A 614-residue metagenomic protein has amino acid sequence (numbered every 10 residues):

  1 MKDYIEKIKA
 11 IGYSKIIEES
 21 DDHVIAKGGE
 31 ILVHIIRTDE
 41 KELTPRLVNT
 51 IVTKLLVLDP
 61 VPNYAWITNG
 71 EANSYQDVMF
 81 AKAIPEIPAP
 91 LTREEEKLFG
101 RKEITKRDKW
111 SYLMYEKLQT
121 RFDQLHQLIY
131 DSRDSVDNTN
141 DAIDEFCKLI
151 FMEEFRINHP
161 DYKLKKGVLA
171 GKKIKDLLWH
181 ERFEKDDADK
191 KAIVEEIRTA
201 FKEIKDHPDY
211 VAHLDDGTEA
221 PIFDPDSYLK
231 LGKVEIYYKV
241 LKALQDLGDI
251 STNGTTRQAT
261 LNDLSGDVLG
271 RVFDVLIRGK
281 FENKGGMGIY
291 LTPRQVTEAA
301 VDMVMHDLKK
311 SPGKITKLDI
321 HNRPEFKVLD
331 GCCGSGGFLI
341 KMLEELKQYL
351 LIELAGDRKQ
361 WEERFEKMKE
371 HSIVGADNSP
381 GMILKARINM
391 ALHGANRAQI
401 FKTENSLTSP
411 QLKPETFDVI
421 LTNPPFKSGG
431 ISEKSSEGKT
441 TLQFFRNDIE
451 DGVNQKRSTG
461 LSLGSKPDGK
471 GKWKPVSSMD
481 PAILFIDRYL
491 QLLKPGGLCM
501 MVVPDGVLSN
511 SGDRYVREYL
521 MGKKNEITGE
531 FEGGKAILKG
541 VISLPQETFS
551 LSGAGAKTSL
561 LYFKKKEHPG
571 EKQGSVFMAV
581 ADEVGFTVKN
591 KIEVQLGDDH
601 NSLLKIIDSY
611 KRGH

Functional and structural regions predicted by a protein language model:
M1-S20, K27, R488, K524: Acidic-basic catalytic patches of nuclease active cores, encompassing PD-(D/E)XK and other metal-cofactor nuclease
D22-H34, K82: Active-site beta-strand-loop-beta-strand hairpin of nuclease catalytic cores that positions key catalytic residues
K41-E86: Nucleic-acid nuclease catalytic cores
P45, P414, D418-H614: A conserved structural/catalytic subdomain of Rossmann-like adenosyl-cofactor enzymes
G70-D108: Domain-level recognition of nuclease-like catalytic cores that cleave nucleotide substrates
L98-L164: Non-catalytic accessory regions of SAM-dependent methyltransferases
F151, N158-F281: Long recognition/docking surfaces used for binding and targeting
P293-T422, K427-K439, V503-G506, V516-R517 (+2 more regions): Conserved S-adenosyl-L-methionine
